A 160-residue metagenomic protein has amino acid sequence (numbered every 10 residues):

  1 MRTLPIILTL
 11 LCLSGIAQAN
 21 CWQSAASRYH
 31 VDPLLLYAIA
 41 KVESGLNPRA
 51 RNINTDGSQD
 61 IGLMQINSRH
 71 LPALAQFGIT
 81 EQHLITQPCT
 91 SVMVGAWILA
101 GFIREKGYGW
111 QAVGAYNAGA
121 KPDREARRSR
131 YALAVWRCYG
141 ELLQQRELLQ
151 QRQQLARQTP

Functional and structural regions predicted by a protein language model:
M1-T9: Sec-dependent signal peptide recognition, specifically the positively charged N-region followed immediately by
T9-L11, D56: Generic marker of residues within folded, mature protein domains
C12-A17: N-terminal signal peptide c-region/cleavage motif recognized by signal peptidases
Q18-P160: Catalytic glycan-binding domains that act on GlcNAc-containing polysaccharides
